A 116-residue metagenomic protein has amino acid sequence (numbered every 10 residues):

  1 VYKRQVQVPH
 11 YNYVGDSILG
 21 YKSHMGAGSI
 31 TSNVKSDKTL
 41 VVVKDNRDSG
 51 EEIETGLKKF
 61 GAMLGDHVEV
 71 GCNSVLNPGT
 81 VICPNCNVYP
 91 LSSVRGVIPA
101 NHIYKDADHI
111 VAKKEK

Functional and structural regions predicted by a protein language model:
K3-K116: Glycine-rich hexapeptide-repeat left-handed beta-helix
